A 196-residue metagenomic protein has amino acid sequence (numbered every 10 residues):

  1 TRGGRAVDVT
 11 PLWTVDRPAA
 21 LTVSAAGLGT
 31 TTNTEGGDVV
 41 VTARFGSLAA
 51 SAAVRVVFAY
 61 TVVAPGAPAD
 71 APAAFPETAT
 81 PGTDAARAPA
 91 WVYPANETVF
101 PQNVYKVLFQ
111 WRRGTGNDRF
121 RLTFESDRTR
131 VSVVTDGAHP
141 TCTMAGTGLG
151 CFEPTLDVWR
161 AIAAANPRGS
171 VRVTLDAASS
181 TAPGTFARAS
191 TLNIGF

Functional and structural regions predicted by a protein language model:
T1-A71, N117-R119, A161-I162: Extracytoplasmic soluble-region selector
L28, H139-S170: Signal that preferentially marks extracellular ectodomain short beta-strand elements of beta-sandwich modules
G37-F45, N166-S179: Short, aromatic- and glycine-rich surface loops/edge beta-strands on solvent-exposed regions
L48-A50, A177-T185: Short acidic/polar inter-strand loop motif in beta-rich domains
T61-A88: Proline/serine/threonine-rich low-complexity linkers at boundaries of modular beta-sandwich domains
R87, R113-V133: Solvent-exposed loop/turn segments flanking beta-strands in beta-repeat/beta-sandwich domains
R87-T115, C151: Contiguous beta-strand segments within globular domains
A182-I194: Extracellular fibronectin type III
